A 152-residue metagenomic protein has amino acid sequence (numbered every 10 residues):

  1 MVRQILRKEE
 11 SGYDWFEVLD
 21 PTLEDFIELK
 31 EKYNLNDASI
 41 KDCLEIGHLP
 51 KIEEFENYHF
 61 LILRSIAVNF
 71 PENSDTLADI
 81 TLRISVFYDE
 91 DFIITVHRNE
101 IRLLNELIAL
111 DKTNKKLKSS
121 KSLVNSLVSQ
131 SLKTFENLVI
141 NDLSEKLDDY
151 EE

Functional and structural regions predicted by a protein language model:
M1-E152: Peripheral, non-transmembrane regulatory/ligand-interaction domains of membrane transport proteins
